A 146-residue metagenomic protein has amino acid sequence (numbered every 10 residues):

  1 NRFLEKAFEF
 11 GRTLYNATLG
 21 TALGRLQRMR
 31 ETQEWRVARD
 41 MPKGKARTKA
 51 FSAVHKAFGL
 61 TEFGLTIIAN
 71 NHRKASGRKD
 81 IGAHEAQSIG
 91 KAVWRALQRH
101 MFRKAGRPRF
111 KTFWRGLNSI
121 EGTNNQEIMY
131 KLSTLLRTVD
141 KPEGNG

Functional and structural regions predicted by a protein language model:
N1-G146: Nucleic-acid substrate recognition interfaces
